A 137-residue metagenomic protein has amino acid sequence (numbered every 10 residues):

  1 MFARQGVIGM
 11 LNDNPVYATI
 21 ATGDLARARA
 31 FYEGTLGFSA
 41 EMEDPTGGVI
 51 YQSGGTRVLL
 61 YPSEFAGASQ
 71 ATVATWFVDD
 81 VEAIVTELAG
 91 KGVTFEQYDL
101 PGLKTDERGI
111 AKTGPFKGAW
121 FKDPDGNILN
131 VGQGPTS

Functional and structural regions predicted by a protein language model:
M1-R29, G55-R57, A71-A74, G132-S137: N-terminal beta-strand motif that seeds the catalytic metal site of vicinal oxygen chelate
F2-L11, W76, V85-S137: Vicinal oxygen chelate
I8-M10, A40-E41, V49-I50, E64-A66 (+2 more regions): Short secondary-structure boundary/capping segments
V16, T46-G47, T72, K117: Residue-level marker for the onset of beta-strands and adjacent loop->beta junctions in well-ordered domains
T19-V58, E64, A83: Core segments of cupin and vicinal oxygen chelate
D44, D79, D99: Residues at the C-termini of beta-strands that transition into short coil/loop
P45-G47, A68, L103-K104, P115: Short acidic/glycine-enriched loop/turn segments that link adjacent beta-strands
A66-V78: Helix-adjacent hinge/juxtasegments
